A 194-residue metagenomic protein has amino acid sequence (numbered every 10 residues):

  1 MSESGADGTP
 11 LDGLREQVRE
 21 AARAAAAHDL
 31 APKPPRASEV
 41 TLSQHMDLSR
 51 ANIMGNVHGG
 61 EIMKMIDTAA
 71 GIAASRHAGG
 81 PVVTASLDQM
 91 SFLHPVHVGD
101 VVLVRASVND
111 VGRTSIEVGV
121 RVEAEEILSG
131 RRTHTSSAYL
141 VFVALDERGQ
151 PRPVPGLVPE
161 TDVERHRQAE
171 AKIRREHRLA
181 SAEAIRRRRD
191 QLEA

Functional and structural regions predicted by a protein language model:
S2-R23, A27-P32, A37-L42, H97-V98 (+1 more regions): HotDog/MaoC-like acyl-thioester-processing domains
S43, R76-H77, V82, S91: N-terminal leader/targeting segments and the first structural element of proteins
M46-D47, F92, F142: Hydrophobic residues in beta-strands and at strand termini
D47, A51-M65: A conserved, well-ordered hydrophobic junction motif at loop->secondary-structure transitions
E61-G79: Active-site helix/loop of acyl-thioester processing domains in fatty-acid/polyketide metabolism, spanning hotdog-fold
V83-P95, V101-N109, R121-A124: Conserved interaction-surface patches within small, structured recognition/assembly domains
